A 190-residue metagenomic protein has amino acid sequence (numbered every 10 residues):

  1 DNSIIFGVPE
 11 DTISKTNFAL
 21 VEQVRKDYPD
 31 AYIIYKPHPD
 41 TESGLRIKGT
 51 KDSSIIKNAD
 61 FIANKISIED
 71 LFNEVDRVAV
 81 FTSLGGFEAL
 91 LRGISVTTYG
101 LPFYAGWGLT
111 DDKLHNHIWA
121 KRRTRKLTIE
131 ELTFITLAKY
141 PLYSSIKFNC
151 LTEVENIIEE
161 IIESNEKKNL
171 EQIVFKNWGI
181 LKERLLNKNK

Functional and structural regions predicted by a protein language model:
D1-I4, P37-H38, L101: Short loop/turn segments at strand-loop or loop-helix junctions that form parts of catalytic or ligand-binding pockets
S3-D11: Surface-exposed cleft-lining segments at the edges of enzyme active sites
E10, G108-K190: Leloir-type glycosyltransferase catalytic cores
E10-I13, D60: Long, terminal "pre-/pro-" and other extracytoplasmic accessory regions that lie outside the mature folded/catalytic
T12-E22: Well-ordered, non-membrane alpha-helical segments in soluble/globular domains
V21-N64: Catalytic donor nucleotide-activated moiety binding site of glycosyltransferases and closely related
K51-S54, T97, L114-N116: Short, hinge-like loop/turn segments at secondary-structure boundaries
K65-T110: A donor-sugar binding/catalytic signature common to diverse glycosyltransferases and related nucleotide-sugar
